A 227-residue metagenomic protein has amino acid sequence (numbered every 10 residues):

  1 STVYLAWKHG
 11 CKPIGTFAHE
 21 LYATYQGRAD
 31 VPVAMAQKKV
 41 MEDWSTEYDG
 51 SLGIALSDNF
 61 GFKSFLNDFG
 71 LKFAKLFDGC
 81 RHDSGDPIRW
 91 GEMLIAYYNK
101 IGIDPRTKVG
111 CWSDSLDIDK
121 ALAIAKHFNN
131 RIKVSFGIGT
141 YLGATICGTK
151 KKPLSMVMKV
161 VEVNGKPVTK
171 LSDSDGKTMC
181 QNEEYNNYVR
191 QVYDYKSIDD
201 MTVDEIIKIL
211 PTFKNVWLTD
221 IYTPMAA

Functional and structural regions predicted by a protein language model:
S1-M93, Y98, A123, F128 (+2 more regions): Buried, small/hydrophobic-residue-enriched core segments of structured protein domains
F62, L76, G85-K108, S113-A227: Gly/Ser/Thr/Ala-enriched C-terminal appendages of enzymes
